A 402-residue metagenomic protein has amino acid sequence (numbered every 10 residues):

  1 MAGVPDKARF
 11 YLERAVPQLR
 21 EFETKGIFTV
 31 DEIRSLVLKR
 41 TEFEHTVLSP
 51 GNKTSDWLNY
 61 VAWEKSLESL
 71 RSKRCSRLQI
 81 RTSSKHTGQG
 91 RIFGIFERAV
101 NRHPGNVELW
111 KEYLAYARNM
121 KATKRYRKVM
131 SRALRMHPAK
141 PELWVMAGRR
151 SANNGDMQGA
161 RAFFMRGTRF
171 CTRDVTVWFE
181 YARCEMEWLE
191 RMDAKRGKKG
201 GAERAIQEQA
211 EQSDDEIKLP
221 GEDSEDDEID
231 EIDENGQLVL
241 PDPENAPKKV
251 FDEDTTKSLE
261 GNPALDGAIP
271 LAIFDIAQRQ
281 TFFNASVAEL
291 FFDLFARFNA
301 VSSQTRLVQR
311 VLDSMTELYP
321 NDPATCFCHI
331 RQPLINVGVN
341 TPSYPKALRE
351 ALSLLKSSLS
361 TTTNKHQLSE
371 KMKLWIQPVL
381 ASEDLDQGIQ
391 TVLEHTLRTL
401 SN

Functional and structural regions predicted by a protein language model:
M1-N402: Polyampholytic low-complexity alpha-helical segments
